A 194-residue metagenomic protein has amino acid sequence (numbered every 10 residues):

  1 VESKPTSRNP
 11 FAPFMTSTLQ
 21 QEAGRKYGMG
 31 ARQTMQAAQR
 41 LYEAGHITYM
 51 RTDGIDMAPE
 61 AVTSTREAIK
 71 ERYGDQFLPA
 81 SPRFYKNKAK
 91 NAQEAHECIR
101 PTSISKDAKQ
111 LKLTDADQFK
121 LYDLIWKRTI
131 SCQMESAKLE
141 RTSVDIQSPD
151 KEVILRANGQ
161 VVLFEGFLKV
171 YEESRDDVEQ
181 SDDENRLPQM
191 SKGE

Functional and structural regions predicted by a protein language model:
V1-Q39, G74-D75, K90, Q110-E194: Long, highly charged, low-complexity internal segments
E2, T18, D53, S103-S105: Short, histidine-centered active-site or binding-site loop motifs used for metal coordination, general acid-base
N9-P13, M50-M57, C98: Short, exposed beta-strand "edge-strand" segments with a Pro/Gly-rich flavor and a Y/T-containing core
T18-E22, G45-H46, C98: A general alpha-helix detector
M29-Q93: Extended, well-ordered alpha-helical scaffold/bundle regions in very large, multi-domain proteins
I47, E97-I99, V144, L155: A broad, low-specificity signal marking well-ordered, structured residues that form hydrophobic/aromatic
D53-M57, S105-K106, V161-V162: Conserved nucleotide-binding/hydrolysis micro-motifs of P-loop NTPases
F84-L113: Acidic, turn-prone loop/beta-hairpin segments
